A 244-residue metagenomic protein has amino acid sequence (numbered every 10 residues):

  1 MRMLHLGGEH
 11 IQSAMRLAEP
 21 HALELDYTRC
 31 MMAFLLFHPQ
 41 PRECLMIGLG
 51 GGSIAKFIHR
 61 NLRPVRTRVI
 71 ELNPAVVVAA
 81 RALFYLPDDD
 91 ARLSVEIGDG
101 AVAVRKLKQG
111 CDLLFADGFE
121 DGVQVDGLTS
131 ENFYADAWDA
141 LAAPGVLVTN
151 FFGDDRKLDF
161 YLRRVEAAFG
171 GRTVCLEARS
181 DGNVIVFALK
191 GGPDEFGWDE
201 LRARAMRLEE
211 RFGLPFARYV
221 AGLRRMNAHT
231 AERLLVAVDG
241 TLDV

Functional and structural regions predicted by a protein language model:
M1-G8, C30: Extended, charged alpha/beta regions that create polyanion-binding interfaces
M3, I11-A18, L25-D26, V184-V244: SAM/dcSAM-binding transferase cores
E9-S13, F119-G122, L147: A short, flexible beta-alpha/helix-coil linker loop
E19-A143: The AdoMet/dcAdoMet-binding core of the Class I SAM-like
P64-R66, D90-R92, P144, G170-R172 (+1 more regions): A generic structural signal for alpha->beta connector loops
V125, E131-F196: C-terminal substrate-binding/active-site "lid" region of AdoMet-derived donor-dependent transferases
